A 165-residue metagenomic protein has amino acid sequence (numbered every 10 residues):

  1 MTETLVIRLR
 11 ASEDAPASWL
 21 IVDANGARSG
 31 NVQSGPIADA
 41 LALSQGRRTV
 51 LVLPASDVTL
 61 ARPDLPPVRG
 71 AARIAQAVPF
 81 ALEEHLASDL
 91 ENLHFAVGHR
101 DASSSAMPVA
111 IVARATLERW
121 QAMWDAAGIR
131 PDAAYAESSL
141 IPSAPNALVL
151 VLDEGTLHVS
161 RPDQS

Functional and structural regions predicted by a protein language model:
M1-S165: Hydrophobic/aromatic-enriched cytosolic interaction surfaces used to assemble or bind macromolecules
